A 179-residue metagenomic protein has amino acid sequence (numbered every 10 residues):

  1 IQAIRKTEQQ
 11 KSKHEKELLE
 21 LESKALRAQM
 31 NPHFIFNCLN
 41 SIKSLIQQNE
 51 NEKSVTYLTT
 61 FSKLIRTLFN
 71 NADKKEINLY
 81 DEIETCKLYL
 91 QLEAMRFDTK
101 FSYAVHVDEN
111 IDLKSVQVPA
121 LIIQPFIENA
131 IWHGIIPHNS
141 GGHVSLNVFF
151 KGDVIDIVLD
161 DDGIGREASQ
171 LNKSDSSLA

Functional and structural regions predicted by a protein language model:
I1-A179: Two-component histidine phosphotransfer core
